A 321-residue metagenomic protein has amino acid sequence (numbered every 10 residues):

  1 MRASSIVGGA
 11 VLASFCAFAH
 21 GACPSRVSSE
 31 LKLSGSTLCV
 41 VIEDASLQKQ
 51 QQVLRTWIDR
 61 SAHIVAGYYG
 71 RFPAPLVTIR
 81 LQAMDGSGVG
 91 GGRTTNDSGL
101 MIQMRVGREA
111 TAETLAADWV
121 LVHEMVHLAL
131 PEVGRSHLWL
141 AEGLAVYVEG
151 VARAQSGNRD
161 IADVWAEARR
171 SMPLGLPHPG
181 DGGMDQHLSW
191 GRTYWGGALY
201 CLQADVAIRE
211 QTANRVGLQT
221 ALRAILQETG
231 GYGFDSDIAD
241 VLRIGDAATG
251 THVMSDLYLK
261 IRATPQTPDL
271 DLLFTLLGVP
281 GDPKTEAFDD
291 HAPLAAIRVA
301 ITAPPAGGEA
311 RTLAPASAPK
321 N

Functional and structural regions predicted by a protein language model:
M1-G8: Bacterial N-terminal signal peptides that target proteins for export
S14-H20: N-terminal signal peptide c-region/cleavage motif recognized by signal peptidases
C23-V133, H137: Juxtacatalytic substrate-recognition/specificity segment
Q48-R60, T111-A116, V120, R135 (+6 more regions): Soluble non-cytosolic domains of exported or imported proteins
T56-H63, G67, V146, L202 (+2 more regions): Solvent-exposed, polar/charged alpha-helical surfaces in well-ordered, non-transmembrane soluble domains, broadly
H63-R71, V126-L130, E149-G157, D205-A213 (+4 more regions): Sec-exported extracytoplasmic/periplasmic mature domains
L115, G134-R223, Q227-Y232: Acidic/His/Gly-enriched intrinsically disordered linker/tail segments that often contain short helix/coil "MoRF-like"
Y232-N321: Beta/coil-rich, acidic/histidine-enriched accessory regions frequently appended to metallopeptidases
